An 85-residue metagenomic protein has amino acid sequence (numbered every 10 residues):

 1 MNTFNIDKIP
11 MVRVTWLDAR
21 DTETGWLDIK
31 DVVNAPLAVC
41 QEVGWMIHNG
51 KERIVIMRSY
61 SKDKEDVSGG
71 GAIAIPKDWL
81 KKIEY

Functional and structural regions predicted by a protein language model:
N2-Y85: Conserved RNA-binding domains used in RNP assembly and mRNA/RNA metabolism
